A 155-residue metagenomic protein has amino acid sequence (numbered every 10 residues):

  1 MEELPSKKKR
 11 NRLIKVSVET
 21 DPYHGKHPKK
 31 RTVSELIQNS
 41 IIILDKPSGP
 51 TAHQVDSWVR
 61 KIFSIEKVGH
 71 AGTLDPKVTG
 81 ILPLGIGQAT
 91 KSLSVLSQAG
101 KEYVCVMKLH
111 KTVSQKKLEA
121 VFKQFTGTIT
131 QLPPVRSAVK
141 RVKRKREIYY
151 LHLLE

Functional and structural regions predicted by a protein language model:
M1-K67, T73-T79, Q88-E155: Non-catalytic RNA-recognition surface used by pseudouridine synthases
L84: Short acidic-hydrophobic catalytic motif
